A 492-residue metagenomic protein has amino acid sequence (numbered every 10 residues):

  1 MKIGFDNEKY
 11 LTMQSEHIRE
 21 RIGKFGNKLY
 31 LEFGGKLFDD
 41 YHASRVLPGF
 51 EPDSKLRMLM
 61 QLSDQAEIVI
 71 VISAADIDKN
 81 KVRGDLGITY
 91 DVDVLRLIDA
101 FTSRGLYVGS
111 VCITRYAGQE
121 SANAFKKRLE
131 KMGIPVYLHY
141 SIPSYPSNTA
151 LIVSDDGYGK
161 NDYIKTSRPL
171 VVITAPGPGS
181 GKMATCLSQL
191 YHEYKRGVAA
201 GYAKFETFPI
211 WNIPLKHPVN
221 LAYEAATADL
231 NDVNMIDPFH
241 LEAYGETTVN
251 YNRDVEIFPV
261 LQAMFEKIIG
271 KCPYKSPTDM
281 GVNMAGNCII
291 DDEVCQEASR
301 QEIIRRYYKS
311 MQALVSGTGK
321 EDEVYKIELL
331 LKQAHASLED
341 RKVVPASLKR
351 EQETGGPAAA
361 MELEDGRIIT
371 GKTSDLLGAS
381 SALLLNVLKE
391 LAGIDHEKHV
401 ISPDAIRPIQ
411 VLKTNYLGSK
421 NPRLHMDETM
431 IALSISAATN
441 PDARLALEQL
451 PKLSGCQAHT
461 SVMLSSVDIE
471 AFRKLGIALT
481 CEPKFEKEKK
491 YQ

Functional and structural regions predicted by a protein language model:
M1-I173, Q189-E351, G356, L363-D365 (+2 more regions): Flexible phosphate-sensing "switch/lid" loops adjacent to ATP/NTP-binding sites across phosphate-transfer
G177-P178: The conserved Walker
K182, A358-A360: Transmembrane alpha-helical segments and their cytosolic interface motifs in multi-pass membrane proteins
T185: Hydrophobic positions on the alpha1 helix immediately C-terminal to the Walker A/P-loop
K372-T373: Short clusters of small/polar residues that mark proteolytic maturation junctions
L376-A392: A short, polar/charged loop-to-alpha-helix boundary motif
E390-P422: Short HxH-centered metal-ligating active-site micro-motif
